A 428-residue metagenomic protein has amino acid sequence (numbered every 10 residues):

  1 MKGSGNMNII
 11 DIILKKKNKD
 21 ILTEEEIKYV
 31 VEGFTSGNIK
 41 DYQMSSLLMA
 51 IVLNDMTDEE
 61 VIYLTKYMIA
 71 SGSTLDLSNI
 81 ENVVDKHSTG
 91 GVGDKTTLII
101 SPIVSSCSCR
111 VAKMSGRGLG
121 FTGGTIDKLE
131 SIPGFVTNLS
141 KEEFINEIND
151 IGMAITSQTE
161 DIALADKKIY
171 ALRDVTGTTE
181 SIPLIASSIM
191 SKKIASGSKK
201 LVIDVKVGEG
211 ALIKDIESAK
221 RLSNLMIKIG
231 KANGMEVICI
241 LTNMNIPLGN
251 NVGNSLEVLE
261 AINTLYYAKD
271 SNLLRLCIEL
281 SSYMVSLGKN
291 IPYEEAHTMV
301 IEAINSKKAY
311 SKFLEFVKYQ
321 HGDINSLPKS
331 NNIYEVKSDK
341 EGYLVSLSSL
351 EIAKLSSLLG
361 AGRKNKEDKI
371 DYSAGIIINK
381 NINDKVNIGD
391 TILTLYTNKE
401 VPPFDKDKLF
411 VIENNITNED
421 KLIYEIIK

Functional and structural regions predicted by a protein language model:
G3-G93, S131-I132, T264-Y266, K312-Y319 (+1 more regions): Acidic, glycine/proline-rich low-complexity segments that act as flexible tails and inter-domain linkers
D11, K16, I21-T23, F34 (+4 more regions): Well-ordered secondary-structure scaffolds
L53, L98-A112, K192-G197, A232-N233 (+1 more regions): Alpha-helix C-terminal capping segments
N82-S105, C109-F121: Glycine/serine-rich anion-binding loops at beta->alpha junctions that coordinate negatively charged ligand groups
T97, S115, T122-D127, T159 (+4 more regions): Short acidic, glycine/serine/threonine-rich loops at helix termini
M114, I148, T156-Q158, I189 (+2 more regions): Short beta-strand segments
K128-A154, N224-G230, G234: A glycine-rich helix N-cap at a beta->alpha junction
N149-S198: Phosphate/diphosphate-binding glycine-rich loops and adjacent basic-rich segments that engage nucleotide
